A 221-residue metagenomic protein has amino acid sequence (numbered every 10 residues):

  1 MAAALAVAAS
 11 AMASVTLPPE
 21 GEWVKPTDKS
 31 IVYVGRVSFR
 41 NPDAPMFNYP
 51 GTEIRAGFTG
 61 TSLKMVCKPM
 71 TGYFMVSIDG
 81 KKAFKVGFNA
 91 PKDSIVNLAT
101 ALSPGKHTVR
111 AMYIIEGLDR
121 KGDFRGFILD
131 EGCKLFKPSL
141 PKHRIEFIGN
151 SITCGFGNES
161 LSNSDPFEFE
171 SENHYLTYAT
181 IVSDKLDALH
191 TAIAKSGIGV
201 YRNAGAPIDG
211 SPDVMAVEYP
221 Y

Functional and structural regions predicted by a protein language model:
M1-A4: Sec-dependent signal peptide recognition, specifically the positively charged N-region followed immediately by
M12-I148, I152-H174: N-terminal secretory targeting modules
G51, G117-K121, N158, S164-Y221: Conserved SGNH/GDSL esterase-like catalytic core that processes O-acyl groups on lipids and polysaccharides
